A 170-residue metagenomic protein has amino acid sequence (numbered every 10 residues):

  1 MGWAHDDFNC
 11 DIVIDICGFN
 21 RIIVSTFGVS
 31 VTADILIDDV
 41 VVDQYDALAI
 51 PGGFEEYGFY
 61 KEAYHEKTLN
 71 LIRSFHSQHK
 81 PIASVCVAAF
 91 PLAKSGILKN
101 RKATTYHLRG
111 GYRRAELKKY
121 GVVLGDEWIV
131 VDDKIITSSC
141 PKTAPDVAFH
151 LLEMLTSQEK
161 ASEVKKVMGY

Functional and structural regions predicted by a protein language model:
M1-I82, F90-K99, Y112, E116-D126 (+1 more regions): Extended, subdomain-level signal for the structured scaffold at the beginning of enzyme domains
C86: Aromatic-residue-lined binding/catalytic grooves and analogous aromatic/hydrophobic interfacial grooves in multimeric
L108-G110: Substrate-gating cap/lid alpha-helix
V131: Cytochrome P450 catalytic-domain "roof"
